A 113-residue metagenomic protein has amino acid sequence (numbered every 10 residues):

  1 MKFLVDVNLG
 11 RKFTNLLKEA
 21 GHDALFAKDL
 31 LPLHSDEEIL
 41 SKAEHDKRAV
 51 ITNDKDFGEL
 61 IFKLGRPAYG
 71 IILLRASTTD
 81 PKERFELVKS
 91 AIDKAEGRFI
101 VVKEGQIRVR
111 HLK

Functional and structural regions predicted by a protein language model:
K2-R48: N-terminal first-folded block
R11, F57-E59, D80, R108: Glycine-rich nucleotide phosphate-binding loop and flanking beta-alpha elements of Rossmann-like dinucleotide-binding
T14-N15, D36, L60-F62, E83 (+1 more regions): Short glycine-/acidic-enriched loop or helix-start segments at secondary-structure transitions that form or flank
K18-E19, E37, K63-R66, L87-S90 (+1 more regions): Ribonuclease/tRNase effector modules and their secretory precursors
K42-E44, P67-G70: Short, hinge-like loop/turn segments at secondary-structure boundaries
A43-I61: Acidic, metal-binding active-site segment of PIN/NYN-like and related structure-specific nucleases
Y69-R110: C-terminal structural segments of small proteins and small subunits
